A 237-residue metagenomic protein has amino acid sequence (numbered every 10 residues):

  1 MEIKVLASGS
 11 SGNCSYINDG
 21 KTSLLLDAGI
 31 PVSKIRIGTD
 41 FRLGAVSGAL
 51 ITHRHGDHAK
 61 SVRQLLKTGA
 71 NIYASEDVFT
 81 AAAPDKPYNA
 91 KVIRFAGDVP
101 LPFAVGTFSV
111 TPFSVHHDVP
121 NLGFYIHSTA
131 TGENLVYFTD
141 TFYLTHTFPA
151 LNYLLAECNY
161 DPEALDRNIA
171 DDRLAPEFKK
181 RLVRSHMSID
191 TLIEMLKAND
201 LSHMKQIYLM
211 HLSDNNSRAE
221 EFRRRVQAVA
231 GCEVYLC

Functional and structural regions predicted by a protein language model:
M1-F41, L122-D140, Y153, P162: Conserved beta-strand hairpin/beta-sheet module of binuclear metal-dependent hydrolase folds, prominently
A7-S8, A28-I30, R54, D77 (+4 more regions): Active-site metal-binding loops of divalent metal-dependent hydrolases
P31-D77: Active-site metal-binding motif and surrounding structural segment of the metallo-beta-lactamase
H55-A59, T80-A81, D118-P120, L144-H146 (+2 more regions): Active-site environment of divalent metal-dependent phosphoester hydrolases
K60-G69, A83-D85, S217-R225: Metal-dependent catalytic neighborhoods of phosphoester/phosphodiester hydrolases
E76-G132: Metallo-beta-lactamase
L101, V105-H117, S128, E133 (+2 more regions): Conserved catalytic scaffold of divalent metal-dependent phosphoesterases
P149-C237: Cap/insert and terminal regions of metallo-dependent hydrolase folds
